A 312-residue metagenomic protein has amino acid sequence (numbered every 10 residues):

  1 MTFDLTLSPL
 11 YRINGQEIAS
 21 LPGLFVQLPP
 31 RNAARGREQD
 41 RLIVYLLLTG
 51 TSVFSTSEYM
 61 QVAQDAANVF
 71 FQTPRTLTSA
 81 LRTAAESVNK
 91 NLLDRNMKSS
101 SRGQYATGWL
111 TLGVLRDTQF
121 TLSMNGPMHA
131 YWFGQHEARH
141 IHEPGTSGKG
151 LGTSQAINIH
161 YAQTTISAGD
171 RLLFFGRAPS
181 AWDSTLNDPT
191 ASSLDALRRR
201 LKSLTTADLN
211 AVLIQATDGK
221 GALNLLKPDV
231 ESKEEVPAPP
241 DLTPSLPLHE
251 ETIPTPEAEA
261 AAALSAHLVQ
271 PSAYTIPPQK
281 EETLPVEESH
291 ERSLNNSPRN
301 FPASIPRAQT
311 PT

Functional and structural regions predicted by a protein language model:
M1-F71, S100-W109, Q119-F120, M128-E143 (+1 more regions): N-terminal entry segment of metal-dependent catalytic domains or homologous docking segments
M1-T2, T6, L21, S167-T312: C-terminal catalytic subdomain
R41, L81-A84, F174: Structured extramembrane domains adjacent to transmembrane segments
A63-S100, L186-T205: Helix-loop-helix
R75-Y131: Catalytic core of PPM/PP2C metal-dependent serine/threonine phosphatase domains
T118-Q119, N125-G126, G134-E137, T185-N187 (+1 more regions): Short acidic, glycine/serine/threonine-rich loops at helix termini
P127-A130, H136-A138, A178-A181, D218-G219: Short acidic/polar capping segments at secondary-structure boundaries
